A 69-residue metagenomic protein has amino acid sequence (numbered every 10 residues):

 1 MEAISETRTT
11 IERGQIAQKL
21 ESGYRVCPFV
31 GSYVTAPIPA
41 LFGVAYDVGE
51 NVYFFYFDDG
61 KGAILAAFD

Functional and structural regions predicted by a protein language model:
M1-D69: Exposed beta-strand/loop interface patches that mediate assembly or binding
